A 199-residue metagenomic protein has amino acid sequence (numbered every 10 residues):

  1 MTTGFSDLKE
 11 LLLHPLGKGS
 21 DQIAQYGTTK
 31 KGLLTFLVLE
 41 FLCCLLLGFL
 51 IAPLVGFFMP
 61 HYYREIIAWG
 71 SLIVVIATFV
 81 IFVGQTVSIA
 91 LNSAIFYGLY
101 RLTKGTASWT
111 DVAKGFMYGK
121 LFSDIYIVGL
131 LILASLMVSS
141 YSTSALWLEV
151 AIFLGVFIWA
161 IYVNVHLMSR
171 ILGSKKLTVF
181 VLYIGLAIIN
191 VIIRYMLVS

Functional and structural regions predicted by a protein language model:
M1-I67: N-terminal juxtamembrane cytosolic/stromal segments of multi-pass membrane proteins
I23-K31, K104-D111, S169-T178: Membrane-interface helix-boundary motifs at transmembrane edges
T28-C43, V112-G119, V179-G185: Alpha-helical membrane-anchoring segments
L39, C43-L47, I51, G84 (+5 more regions): Alpha-helical transmembrane segments of multipass membrane proteins
L47, I51-M59, F96, Y100-K104 (+5 more regions): Membrane-water interface at transmembrane helix exits
F57-L72, A134-L148: Membrane-interfacial helix-loop-helix connectors in multipass membrane proteins
E65-I132: Alpha-helical transmembrane segments with an aromatic anchor "belt"
S135-S199: Terminal transmembrane helical module of multi-pass membrane proteins
